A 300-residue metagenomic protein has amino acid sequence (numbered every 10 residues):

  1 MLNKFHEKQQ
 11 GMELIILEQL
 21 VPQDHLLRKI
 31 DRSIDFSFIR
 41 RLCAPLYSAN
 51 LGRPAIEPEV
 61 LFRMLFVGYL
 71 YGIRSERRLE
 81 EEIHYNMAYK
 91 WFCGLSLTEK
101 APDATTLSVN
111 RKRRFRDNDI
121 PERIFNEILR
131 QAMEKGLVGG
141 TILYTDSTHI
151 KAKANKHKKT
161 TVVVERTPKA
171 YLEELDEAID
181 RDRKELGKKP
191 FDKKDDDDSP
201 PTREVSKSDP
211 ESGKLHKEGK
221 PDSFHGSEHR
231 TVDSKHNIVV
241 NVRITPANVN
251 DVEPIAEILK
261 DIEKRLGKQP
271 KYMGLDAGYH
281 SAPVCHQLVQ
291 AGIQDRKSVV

Functional and structural regions predicted by a protein language model:
M1-I34, E177-K193: Charged, often Cys/His-bearing segments associated with DNA-binding zinc-finger transcription factors
L2-Q9, I30-L137, A152: Basic, low-complexity intrinsically disordered segments
H84, C93-T98, P102-R296: Polybasic low-complexity intrinsically disordered regions
V299-V300: Conserved small/polar residues in nucleotide/adenosyl-binding loops
